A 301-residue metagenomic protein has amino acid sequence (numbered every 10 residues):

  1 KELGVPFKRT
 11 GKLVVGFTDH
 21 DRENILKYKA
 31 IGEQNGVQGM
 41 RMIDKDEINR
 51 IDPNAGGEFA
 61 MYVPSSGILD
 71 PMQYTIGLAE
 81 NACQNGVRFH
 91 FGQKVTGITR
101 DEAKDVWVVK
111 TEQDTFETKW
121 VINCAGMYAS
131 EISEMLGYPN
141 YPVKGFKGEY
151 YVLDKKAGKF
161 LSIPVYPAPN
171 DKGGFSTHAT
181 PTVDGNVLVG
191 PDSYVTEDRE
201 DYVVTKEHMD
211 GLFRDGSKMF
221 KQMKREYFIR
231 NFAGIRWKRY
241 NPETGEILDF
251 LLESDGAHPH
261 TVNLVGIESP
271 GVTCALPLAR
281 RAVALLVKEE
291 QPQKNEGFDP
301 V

Functional and structural regions predicted by a protein language model:
K1-I51, G57, G174-H178: Dinucleotide-binding Rossmann-like beta1-alpha1 core, especially the glycine-rich loop that anchors the ADP
K1-R9, I31, V37-G39, R88 (+3 more regions): Surface-exposed helix-capping loop/turn segments at secondary-structure junctions
R9, I43-K45, F91-Q93, T111 (+1 more regions): Short loop/edge segments at beta-strand edges and connector loops that shape dinucleotide/nucleotide cofactor-binding
V15-N24, Y62-E80, H90, Y202-E207 (+2 more regions): Short beta-strand to alpha-helix junction loop
H20-E23, I51-E58, T99-W107, N241-I247 (+1 more regions): A short, glycine/Asx- and small/polar-enriched loop/turn that sits immediately N-terminal to a beta-strand
Y62-W120: Helical element adjacent to the flavin cofactor pocket in flavoenzyme catalytic cores
P71, G174, V183-D184, E200-P300: C-terminal catalytic lobe of FAD-dependent flavoproteins
I98-G190, Y194-V204, R214, M223: Flavin-dependent oxidoreductases
